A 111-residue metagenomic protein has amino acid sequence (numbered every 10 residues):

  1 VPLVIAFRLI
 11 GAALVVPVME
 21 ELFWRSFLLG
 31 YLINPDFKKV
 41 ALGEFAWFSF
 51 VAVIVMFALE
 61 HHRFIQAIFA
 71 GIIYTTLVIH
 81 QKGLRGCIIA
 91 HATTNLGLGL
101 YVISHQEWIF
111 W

Functional and structural regions predicted by a protein language model:
V1-W111: Transmembrane helix-loop-helix hairpins at the membrane interface of multi-pass integral membrane proteins
